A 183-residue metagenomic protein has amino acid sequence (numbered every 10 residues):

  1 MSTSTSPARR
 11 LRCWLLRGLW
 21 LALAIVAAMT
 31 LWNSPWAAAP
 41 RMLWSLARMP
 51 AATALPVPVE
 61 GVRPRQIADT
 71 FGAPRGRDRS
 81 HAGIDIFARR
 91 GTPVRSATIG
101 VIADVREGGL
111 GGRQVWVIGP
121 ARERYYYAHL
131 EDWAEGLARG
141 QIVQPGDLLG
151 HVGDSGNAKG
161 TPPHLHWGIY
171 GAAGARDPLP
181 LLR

Functional and structural regions predicted by a protein language model:
M1-T3: N-terminal intrinsically disordered, acidic low-complexity segments at the extreme N-terminus
T5-A27: N-terminal Sec-pathway targeting helices
A24, A28-R113, P145, D154 (+1 more regions): Surface-exposed, glycine-biased beta-strand/turn segments
G72, L130-W133, L181-R183: A short, sequence-level motif marking secondary-structure junctions
F87, I118-P120, Y170: A generic structural motif
A97-G136, H164-H166: Zn2+-dependent peptidoglycan hydrolase active-site motif and core
W116, Q141-R183: Conserved, short, structured surface segments that act as functional micro-motifs
